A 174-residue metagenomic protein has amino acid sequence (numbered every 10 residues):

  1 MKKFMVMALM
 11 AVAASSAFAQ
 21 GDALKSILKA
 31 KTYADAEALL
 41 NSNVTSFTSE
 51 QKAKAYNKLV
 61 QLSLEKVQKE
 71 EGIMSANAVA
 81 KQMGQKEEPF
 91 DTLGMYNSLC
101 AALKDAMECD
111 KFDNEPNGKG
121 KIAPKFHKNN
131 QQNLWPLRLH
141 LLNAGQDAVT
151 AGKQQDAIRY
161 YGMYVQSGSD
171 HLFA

Functional and structural regions predicted by a protein language model:
M1-S26: Bacterial Sec-dependent N-terminal signal peptides
F4-M10, Y56, M95, L99: Generic alpha-helix initiation/capping and coil-helix boundary signal
A19-E71: Start-of-domain marker
Q20-K25, N57, L134-V149, I158 (+2 more regions): Alpha-helical tetratricopeptide repeat
A34-E37, N41, K104-M107, G162: Alpha-solenoid helical repeat scaffolds
V44-T45, K111, V165-Q166: Conserved structural position within tetratricopeptide repeats
Q51, A55, L59, S98 (+2 more regions): Oxidative protein folding and maturation machinery
L62-Q155, S169: Short coil/linker segments at helix-helix boundaries
